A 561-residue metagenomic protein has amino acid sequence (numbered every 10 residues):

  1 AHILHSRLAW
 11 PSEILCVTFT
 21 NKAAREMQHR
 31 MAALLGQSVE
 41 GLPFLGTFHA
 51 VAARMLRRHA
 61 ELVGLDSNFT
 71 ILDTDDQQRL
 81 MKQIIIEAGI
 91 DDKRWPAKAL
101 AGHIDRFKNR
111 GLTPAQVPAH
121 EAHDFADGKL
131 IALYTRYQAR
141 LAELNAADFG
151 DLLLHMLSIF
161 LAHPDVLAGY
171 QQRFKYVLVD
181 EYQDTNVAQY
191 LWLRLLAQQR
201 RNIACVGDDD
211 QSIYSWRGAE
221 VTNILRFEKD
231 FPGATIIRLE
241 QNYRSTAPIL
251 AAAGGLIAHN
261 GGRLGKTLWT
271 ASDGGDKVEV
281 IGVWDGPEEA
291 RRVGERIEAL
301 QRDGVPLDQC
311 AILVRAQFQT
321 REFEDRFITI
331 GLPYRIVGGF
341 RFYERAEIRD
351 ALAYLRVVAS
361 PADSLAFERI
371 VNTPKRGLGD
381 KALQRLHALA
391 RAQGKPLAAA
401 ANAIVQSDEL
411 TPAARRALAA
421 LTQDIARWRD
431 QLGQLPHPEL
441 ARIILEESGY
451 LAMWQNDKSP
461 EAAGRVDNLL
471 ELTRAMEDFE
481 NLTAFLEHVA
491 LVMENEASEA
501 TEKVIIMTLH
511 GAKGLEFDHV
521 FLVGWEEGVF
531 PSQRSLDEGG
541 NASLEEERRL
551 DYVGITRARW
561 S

Functional and structural regions predicted by a protein language model:
A1-L72, Q78, L144, L167-A168 (+4 more regions): P-loop NTPase Walker
L8, L15-F19, A23-E26, F44 (+4 more regions): Conserved helicase NTPase motor core
A9-E13, E40-L42, Q77-L80, Q199-N202 (+9 more regions): Short glycine-/polar-rich loops that comprise or flank the Walker A/P-loop and associated switch/sensor motifs
V17, L45, T70-T74, I90-K98 (+13 more regions): Conserved phosphate/pyrophosphate-binding and hydrolysis machinery centered on Walker-type P-loop NTPases, extending
E40-L42, E61-D151, F174, I236-R238 (+3 more regions): ATP-hydrolysis module of ASCE/P-loop NTPase motor domains, specifically the Walker B Asp-Glu catalytic pair
V51-H59, D210-R217, R244-S245, I336-A359 (+1 more regions): Short alpha-helix plus adjacent loop in nuclease-associated cores
H123, P306, T320-L332, R345 (+1 more regions): Conserved helicase C-terminal RecA-like lobe
P232-T235, E240-P333, R356-P361, A392 (+1 more regions): Helicase P-loop NTPase motor core
